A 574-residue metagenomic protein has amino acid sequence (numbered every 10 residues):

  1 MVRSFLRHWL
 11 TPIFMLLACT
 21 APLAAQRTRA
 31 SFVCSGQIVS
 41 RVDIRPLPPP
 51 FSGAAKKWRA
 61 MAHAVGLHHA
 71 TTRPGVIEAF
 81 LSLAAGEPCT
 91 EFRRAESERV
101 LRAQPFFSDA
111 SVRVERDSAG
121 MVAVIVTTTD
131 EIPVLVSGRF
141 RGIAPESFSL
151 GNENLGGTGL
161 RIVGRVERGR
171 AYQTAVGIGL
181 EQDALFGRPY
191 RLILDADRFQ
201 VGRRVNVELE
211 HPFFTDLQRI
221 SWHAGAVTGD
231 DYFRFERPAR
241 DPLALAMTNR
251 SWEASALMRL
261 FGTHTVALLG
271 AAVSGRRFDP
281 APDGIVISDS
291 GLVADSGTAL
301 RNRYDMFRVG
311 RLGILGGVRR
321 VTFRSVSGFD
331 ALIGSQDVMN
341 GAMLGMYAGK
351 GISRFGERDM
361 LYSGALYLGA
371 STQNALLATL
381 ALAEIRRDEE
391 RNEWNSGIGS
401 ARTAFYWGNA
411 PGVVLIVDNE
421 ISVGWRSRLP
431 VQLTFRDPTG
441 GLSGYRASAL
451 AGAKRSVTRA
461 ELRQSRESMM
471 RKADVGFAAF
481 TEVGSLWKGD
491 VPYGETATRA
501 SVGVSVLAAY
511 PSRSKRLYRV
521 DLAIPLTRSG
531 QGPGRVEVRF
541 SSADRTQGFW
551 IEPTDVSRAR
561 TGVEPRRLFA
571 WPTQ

Functional and structural regions predicted by a protein language model:
Q26-N154, V163-E167, Q173-Q182, D195-H211 (+3 more regions): Periplasmic polypeptide-binding modules associated with outer-membrane biogenesis and secretion
G36-S40, V122, I132-V134, E146 (+16 more regions): Outer-envelope beta-barrel architecture signal
R45, R139-R141, E153, R165-G169 (+15 more regions): Outer-membrane beta-barrel pore domains and translocons
M61-A62, L81, M343-Q574: C-terminal transmembrane beta-barrel domains of outer membrane proteins
F140, R168-R170, A184, D197-F199 (+8 more regions): Replace "Gram-negative outer membrane beta-barrel proteins" with "bacterial and organellar outer membrane beta-barrel
E146-L155, T174-F186, V205-D216, W222-A224 (+10 more regions): Feature captures outer-membrane beta-barrel proteins of Gram-negative bacteria and organelles
A175-G179, R204-E210, W222-G225, Y232-D241 (+7 more regions): Outer-membrane beta-barrel translocator domains and adjoining extracellular loop/strand segments of Gram-negative
Q182-G284, A299: Transmembrane beta-barrel wall of Gram-negative outer-membrane proteins
